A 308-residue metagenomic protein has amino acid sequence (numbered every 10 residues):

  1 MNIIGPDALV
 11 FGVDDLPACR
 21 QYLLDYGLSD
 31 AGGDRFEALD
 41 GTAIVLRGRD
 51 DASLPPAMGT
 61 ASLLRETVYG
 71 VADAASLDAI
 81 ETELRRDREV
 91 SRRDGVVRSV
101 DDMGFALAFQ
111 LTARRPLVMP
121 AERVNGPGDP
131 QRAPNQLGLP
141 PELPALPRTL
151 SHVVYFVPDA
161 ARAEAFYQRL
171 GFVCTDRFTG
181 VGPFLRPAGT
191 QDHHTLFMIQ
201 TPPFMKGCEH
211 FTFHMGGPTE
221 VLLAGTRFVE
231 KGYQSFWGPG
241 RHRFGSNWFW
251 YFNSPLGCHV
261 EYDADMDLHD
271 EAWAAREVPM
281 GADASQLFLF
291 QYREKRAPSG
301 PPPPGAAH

Functional and structural regions predicted by a protein language model:
M1-D50, G95-R98, M103, Y155-H193: Core segments of cupin and vicinal oxygen chelate
M1-P17, L64-T67, R123-A161, Q191 (+2 more regions): N-terminal beta-strand motif that seeds the catalytic metal site of vicinal oxygen chelate
P6-D14, P56-E83, G95-F105, Q110 (+3 more regions): Vicinal oxygen chelate
L28-L63, F105-A113, T175-G207, M215-P218 (+2 more regions): Conserved short beta-strand elements that form part of the metal-binding/catalytic scaffold of enzyme active sites
T42-I44, E81-L146, P183-F184, G232-H308: Vicinal oxygen chelate
P141-T190, H210, G216-E220, G225-F228 (+1 more regions): Flexible, substrate/cofactor-facing loop regions flanked by secondary structure within enzyme catalytic domains
